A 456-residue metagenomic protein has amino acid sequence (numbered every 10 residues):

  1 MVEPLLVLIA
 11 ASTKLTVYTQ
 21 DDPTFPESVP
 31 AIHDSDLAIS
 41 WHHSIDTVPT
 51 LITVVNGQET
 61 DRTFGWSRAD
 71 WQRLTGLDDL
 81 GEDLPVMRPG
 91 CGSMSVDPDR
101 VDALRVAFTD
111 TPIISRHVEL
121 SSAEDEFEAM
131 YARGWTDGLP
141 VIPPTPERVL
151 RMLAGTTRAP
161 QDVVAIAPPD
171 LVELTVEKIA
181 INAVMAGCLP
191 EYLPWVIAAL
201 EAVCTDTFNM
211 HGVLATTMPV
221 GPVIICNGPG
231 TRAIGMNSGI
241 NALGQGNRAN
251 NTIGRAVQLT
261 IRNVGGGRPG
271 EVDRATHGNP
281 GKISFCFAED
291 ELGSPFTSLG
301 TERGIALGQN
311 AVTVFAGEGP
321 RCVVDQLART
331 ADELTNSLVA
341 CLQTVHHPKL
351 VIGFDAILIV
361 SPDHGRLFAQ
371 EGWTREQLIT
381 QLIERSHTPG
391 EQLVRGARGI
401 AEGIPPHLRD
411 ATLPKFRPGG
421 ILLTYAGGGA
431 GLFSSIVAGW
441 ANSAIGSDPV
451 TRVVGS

Functional and structural regions predicted by a protein language model:
M1, V7, S44, T63-F64: N-terminal functional module detector in eukaryotic proteins
V2-T24: Conserved helix-turn-beta segment immediately C-terminal to the redox Cys motif in thioredoxin-like folds
L15-Q20, H33-D34, G390-A397: A generic structural motif
P23, E59, R232: Surface-exposed, flexible loop/turn segments at secondary-structure boundaries
P26-V55: Short, internal strand/loop/helix patches that form the active-site neighborhood or redox-interaction surface
I52-P89: Non-catalytic, surface beta->alpha helical segment in thiol-disulfide oxidoreductase systems
D83-T111: Long, low-complexity intrinsically disordered regions
A107-S456: Non-transmembrane, aqueous-exposed alpha-helical and coiled segments at domain scale
